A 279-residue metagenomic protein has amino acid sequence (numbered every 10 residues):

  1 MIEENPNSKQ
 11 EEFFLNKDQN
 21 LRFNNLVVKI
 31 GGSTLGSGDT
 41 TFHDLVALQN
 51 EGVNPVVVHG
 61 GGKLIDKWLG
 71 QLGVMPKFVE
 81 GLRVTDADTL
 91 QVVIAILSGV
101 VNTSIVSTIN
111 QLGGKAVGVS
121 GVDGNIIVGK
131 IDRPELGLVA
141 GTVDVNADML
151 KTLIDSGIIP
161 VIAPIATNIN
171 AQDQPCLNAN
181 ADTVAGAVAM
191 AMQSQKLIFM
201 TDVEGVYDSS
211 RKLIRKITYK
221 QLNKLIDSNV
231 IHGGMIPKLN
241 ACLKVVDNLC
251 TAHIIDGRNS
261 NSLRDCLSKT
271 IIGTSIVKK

Functional and structural regions predicted by a protein language model:
I2-K279: C-terminal catalytic "cap/lid" subdomain
